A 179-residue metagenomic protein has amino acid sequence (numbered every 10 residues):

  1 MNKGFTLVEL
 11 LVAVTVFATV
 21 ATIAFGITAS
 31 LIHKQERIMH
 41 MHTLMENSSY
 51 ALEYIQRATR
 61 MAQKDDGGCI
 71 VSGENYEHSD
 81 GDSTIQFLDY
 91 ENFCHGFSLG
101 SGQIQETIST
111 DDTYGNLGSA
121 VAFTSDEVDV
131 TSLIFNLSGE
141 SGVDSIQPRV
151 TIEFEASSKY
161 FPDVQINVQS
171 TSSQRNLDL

Functional and structural regions predicted by a protein language model:
N2-R60: Aliphatic-rich helix starts adjacent to a transmembrane/signal segment
A13, L88-Y90, S157: Residue-level recognition of strand-loop junctions within catalytic nucleotide-signaling folds
S48, T84-Q86, F154: Residue-level detection of beta-strand scaffold positions
S49, R60, G96, Q105-T107 (+1 more regions): Short, cationic motifs built from Arg/Lys/His that form the positively charged side of catalytic pockets
R60-I70: Short, well-structured beta-strand/strand-turn elements
I70-S141, Q165: Type IV pilin-like appendage domain
T113, V121-L137, S145-L179: Low-complexity, S/T/G/P-rich flexible repeat/linker segments used as non-globular hinges and stalks within
